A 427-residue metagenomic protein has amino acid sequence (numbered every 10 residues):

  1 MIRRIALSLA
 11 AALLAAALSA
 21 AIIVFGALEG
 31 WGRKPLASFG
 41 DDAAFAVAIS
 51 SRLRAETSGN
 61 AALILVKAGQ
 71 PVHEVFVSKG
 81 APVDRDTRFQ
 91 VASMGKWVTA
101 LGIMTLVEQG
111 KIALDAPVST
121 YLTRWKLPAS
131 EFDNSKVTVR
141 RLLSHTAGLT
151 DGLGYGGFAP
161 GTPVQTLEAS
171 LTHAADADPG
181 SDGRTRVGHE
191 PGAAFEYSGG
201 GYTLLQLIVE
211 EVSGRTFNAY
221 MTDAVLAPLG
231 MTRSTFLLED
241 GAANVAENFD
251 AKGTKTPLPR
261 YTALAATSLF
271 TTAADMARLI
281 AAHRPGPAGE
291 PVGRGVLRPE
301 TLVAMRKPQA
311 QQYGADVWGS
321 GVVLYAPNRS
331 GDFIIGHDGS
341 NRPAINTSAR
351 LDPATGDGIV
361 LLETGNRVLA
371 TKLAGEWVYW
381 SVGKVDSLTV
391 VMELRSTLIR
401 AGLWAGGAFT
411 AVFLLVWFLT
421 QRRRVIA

Functional and structural regions predicted by a protein language model:
I2-E74, L258-A427: Catalytic loop of the DD-peptidase/beta-lactamase superfamily, centered on the K-T-G motif and neighboring
S8, A55-N60, G80-R141, G188-S198 (+1 more regions): Short active-site loop at a secondary-structure junction that contains or immediately precedes the catalytic residue(s)
S19-A43, T57-I64, Q70, F76 (+11 more regions): Cross-kingdom Sec-pathway N-terminal secretion signals
A44, A48, S93, V98 (+10 more regions): Extracytoplasmic/secreted proteins, especially bacterial periplasmic and envelope-associated proteins
E131-G336: Short, surface-exposed loop or secondary-structure junction motifs that flank catalytic or metal-binding residues
